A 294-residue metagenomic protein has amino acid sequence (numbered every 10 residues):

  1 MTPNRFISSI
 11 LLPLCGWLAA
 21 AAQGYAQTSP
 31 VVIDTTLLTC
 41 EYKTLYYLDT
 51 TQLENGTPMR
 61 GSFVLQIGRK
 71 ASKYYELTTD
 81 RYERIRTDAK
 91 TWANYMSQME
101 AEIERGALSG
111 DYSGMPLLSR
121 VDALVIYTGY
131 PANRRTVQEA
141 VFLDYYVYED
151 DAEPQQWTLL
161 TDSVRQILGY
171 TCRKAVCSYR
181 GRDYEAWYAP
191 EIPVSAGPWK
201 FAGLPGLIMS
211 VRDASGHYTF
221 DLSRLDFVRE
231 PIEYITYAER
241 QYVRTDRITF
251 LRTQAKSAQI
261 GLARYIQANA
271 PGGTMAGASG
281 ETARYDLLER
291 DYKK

Functional and structural regions predicted by a protein language model:
M1-T35: Bacterial Sec-dependent N-terminal signal peptides
G24-Q156, D162-V164, T171, H217-K294: Extracellular or lumenal secretory-pathway regions
T36-E41, L168-A175, G203-S210: Short, hydrophobic/aromatic-rich segments at coil-to-beta transitions
F63, K70, Y184, G206-L207: Residue-level detector of short, conserved catalytic/binding motifs and their immediate flanks
K70, T79, R180-R182, A189-E191 (+1 more regions): Solvent-exposed coil/turn segments that connect beta secondary-structure elements in extracytoplasmic/periplasmic
K73-Y74, C172, A186, M209-V211: Short hydrophobic-aromatic micro-motifs
Y146-P190, S195-W199: Extended beta-strand-rich segments in extracellular/periplasmic secretory proteins, especially within noncatalytic
P193-A214, T219-F220: Surface-exposed, gly/pro-biased binding rims or lids
